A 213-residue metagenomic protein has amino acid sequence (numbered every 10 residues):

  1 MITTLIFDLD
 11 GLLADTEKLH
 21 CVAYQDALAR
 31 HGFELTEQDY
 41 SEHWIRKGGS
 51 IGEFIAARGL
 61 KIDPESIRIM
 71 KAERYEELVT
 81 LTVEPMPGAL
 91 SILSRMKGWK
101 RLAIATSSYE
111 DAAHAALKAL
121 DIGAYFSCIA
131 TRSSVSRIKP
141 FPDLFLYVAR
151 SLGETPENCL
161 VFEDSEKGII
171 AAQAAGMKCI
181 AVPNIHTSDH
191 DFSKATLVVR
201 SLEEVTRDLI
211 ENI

Functional and structural regions predicted by a protein language model:
M1-I2, K100, Y109-I213: Asp-based, Mg2+/Mn2+-dependent phosphohydrolase catalytic module
I2-L90, G98: N-terminal helical cap/lid subdomain that shapes the substrate entry/recognition surface in HAD-like hydrolases
D8, L12, T106, D164: Conserved G/P- and acidic residue-centered "switch" motifs that form tight phosphate/ATP-binding loops in soluble
T16, T106, T131: Ser/Thr-centric signal marking residues that sit in or immediately flank functional binding/regulatory motifs
H43, L93-S94, S188-H190: Short secondary-structure boundary/capping segments
L78-V83, S107, A175-G176: Short, flexible loop segments at the rims of nucleotide/cofactor-binding pockets, characterized by
L90-L93, I169: Short amphipathic alpha-helical segments and helix-helix/interface helices
